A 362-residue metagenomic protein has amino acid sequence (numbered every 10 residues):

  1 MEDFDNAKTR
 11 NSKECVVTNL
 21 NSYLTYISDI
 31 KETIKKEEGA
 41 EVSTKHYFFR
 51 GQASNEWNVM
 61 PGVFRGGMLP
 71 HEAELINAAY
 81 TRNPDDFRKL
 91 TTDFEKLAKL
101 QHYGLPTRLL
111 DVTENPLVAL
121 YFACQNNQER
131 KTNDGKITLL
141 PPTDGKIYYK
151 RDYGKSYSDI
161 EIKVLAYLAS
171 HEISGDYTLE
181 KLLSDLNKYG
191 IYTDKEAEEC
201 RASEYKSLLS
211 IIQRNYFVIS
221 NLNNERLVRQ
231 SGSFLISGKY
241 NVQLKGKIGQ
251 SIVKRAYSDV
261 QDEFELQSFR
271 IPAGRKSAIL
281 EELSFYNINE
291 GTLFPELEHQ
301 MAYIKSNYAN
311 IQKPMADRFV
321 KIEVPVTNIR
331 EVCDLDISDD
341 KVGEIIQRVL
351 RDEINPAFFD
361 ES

Functional and structural regions predicted by a protein language model:
M1-S362: Catalytic-core elements of nucleic-acid end-processing and repair enzymes
